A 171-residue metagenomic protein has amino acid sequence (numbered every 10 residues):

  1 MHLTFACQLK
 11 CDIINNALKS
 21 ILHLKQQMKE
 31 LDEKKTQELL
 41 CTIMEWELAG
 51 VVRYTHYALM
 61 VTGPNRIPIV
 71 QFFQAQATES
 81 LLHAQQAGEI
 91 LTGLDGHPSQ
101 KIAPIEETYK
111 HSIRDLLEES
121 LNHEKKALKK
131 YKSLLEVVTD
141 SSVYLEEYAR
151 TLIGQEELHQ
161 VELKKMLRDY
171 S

Functional and structural regions predicted by a protein language model:
H2-S171: Iron-associated oxidoreductase/ferritin-like identity signal
